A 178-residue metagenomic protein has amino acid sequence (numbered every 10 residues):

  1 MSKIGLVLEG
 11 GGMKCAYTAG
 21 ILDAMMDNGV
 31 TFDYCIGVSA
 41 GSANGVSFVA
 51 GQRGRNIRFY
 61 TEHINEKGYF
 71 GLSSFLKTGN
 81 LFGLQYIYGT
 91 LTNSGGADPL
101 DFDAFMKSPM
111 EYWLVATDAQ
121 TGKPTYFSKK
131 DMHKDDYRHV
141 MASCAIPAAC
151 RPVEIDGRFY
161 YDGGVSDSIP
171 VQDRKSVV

Functional and structural regions predicted by a protein language model:
M1-V38, V46-V178: Patatin-like phospholipase
